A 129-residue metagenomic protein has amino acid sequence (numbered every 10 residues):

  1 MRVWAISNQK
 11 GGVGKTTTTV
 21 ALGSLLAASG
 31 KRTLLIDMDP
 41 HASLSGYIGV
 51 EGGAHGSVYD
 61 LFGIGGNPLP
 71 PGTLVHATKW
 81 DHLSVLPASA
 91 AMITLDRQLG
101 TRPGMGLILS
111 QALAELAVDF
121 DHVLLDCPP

Functional and structural regions predicted by a protein language model:
M1-P129: P-loop NTP-binding core
